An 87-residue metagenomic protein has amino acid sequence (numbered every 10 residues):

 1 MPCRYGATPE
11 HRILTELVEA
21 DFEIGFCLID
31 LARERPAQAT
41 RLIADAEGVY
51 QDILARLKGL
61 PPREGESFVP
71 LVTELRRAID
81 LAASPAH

Functional and structural regions predicted by a protein language model:
M1-R41, G48, A55, G59 (+1 more regions): Long, non-catalytic architectural segments outside compact domain cores
